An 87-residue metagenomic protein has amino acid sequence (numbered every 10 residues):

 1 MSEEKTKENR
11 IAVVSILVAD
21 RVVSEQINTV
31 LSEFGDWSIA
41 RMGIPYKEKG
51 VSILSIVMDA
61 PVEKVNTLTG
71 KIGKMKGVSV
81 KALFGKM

Functional and structural regions predicted by a protein language model:
M1-M87: Long, contiguous binding/interaction regions
